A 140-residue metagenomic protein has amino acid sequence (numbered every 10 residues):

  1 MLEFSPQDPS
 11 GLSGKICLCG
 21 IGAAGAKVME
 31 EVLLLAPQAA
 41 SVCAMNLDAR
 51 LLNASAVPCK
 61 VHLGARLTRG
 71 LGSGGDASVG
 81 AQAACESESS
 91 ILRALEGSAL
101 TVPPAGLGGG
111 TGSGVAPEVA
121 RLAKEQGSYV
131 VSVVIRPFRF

Functional and structural regions predicted by a protein language model:
M1-F140: Tubulin/FtsZ superfamily GTPase core signature
